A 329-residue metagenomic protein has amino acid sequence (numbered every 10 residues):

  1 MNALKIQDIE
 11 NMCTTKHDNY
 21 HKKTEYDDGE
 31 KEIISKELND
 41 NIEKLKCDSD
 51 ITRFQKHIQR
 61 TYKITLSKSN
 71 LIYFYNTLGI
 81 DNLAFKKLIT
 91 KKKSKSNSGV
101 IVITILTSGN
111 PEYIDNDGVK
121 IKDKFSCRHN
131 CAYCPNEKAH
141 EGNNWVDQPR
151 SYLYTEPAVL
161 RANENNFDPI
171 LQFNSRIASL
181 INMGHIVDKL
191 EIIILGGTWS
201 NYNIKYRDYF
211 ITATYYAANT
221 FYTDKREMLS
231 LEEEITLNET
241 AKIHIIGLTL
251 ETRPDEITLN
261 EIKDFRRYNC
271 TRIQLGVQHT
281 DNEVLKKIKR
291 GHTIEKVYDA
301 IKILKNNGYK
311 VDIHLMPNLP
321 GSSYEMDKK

Functional and structural regions predicted by a protein language model:
M1-L171, R176-D224: Flexible, acidic/Gly-rich N-terminal and inter-domain linker regions that tether and position cofactor-handling modules
Y154-Q172, I192-D312, M316-K329: Conserved non-cysteine loop/helix-boundary elements of the Radical SAM core domain that shape
